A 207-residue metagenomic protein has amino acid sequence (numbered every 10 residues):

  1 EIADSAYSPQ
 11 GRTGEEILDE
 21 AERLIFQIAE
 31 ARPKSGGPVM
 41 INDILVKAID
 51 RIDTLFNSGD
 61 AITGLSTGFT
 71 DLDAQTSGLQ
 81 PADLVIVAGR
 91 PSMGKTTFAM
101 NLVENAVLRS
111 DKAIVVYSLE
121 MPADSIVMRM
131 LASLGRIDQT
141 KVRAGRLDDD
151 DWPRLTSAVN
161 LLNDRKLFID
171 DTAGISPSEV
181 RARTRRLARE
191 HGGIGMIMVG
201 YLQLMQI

Functional and structural regions predicted by a protein language model:
E1-S58, I62, A82, A88 (+4 more regions): Short, small/acidic-rich helices and loops at N termini and domain boundaries of DNA replication/processing enzymes
S66-T70, V180-R181: Short gly/ser/thr-rich secondary-structure transition/capping motifs
F69-G78: Pre-Walker A adenine-sensing motif
A74, N105, R109-G193, I207: Cytosolic-facing regulatory segments adjacent to core modules
T96-V103: Motif I (Walker A/P-loop) of helicase-class P-loop NTPases
M196: Short, Asp-centered acidic motifs that coordinate Mg2+ and/or phosphate in catalytic or ligand-binding sites
L204: Residues immediately C-terminal
